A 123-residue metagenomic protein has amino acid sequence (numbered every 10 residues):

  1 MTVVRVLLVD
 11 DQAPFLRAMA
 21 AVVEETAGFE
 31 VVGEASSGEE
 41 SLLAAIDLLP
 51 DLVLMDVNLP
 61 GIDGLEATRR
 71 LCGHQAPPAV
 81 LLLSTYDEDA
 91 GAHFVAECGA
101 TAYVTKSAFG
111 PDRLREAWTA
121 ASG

Functional and structural regions predicted by a protein language model:
V3-F15, M19-V23: Conserved acidic segment of CheY-like receiver
Q12, V57-N58: The short loop immediately C-terminal to the conserved phospho-acceptor aspartate in CheY-like receiver
G28-S36, A44: Short hydrophobic/Thr-rich beta-strand motif most characteristic of the beta2 strand and flanking loop of CheY-like
S37-E40, D63-E66: Acidic catalytic/metal-coordinating carboxylates
P60, E88: The feature encodes the CheY-like receiver
L65-A76: Short amphipathic alpha-helix used as the core "switch/output" element in two-component signaling
